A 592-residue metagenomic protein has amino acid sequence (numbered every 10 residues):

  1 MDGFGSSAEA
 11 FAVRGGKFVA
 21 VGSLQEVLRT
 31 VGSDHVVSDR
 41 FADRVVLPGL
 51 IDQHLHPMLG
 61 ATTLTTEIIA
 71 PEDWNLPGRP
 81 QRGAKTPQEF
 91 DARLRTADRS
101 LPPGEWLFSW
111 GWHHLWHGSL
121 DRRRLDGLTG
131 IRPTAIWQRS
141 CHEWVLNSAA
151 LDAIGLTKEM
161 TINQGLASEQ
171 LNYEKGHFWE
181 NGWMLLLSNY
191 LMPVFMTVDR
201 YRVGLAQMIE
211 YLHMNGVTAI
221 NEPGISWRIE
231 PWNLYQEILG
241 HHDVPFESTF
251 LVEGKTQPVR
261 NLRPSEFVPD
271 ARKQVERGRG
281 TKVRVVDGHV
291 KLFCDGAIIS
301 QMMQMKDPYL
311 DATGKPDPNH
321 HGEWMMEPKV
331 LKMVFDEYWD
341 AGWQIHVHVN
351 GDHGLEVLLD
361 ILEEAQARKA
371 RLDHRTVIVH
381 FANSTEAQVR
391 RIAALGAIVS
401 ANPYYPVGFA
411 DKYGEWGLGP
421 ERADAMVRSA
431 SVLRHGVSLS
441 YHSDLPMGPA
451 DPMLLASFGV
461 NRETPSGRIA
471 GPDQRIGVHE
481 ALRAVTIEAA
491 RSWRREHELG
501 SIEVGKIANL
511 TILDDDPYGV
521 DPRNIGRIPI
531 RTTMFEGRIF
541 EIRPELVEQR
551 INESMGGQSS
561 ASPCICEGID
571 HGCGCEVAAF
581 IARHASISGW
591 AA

Functional and structural regions predicted by a protein language model:
M1-G3, R491: Asp/Glu-centered strand-loop micro-motifs enriched in Gly/Pro and often flanked by an aromatic residue
G3-P269, G288, L292-D307, D311-G354 (+6 more regions): Divalent metal-binding segments
A20-V21, S109, L510-L513, I542: A generic structural signal for residues embedded in beta-strands
H56, W112, I225, F381-A382 (+2 more regions): Flexible loop residues that form catalytic and substrate-binding hotspots at small-molecule/glycan-binding clefts
D126, G130-R132, H142, E276-V283 (+3 more regions): Extended low-complexity acidic/polar segments
V203, D336-H346, H353-T376, F381 (+7 more regions): His/Asp/Glu-enriched, well-ordered alpha-helical/loop segment that forms or immediately abuts the divalent-metal
D243-K291, R375-E386, R391-A393, K412-S440: Phosphate/diphosphate-binding loops
A490, E498, I512-P522, R531-A591: C-terminal functional module detector
